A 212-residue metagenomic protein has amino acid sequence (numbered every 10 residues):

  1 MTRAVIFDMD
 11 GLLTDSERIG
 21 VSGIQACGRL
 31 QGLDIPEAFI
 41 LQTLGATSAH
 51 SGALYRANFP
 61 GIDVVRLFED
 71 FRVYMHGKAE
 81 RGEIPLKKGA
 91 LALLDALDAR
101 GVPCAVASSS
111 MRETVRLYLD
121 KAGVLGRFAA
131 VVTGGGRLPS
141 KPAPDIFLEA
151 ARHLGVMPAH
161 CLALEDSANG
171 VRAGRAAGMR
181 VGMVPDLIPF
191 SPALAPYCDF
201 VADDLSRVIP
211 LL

Functional and structural regions predicted by a protein language model:
M1-Q42: Active-site neighborhood of HAD-like aspartate-dependent phosphohydrolases
M1-R3, D95-D98, M111-L212: Asp-based, Mg2+/Mn2+-dependent phosphohydrolase catalytic module
L13, L86, C104-A107, A163-L164: Conserved SAM-binding loop
I19, A46-T47, P85-G89, S110 (+3 more regions): Short beta->alpha linker loops
C27-G28, T47-G61, Y118, A150-A151: Helix-loop "lid/cap" segments that line or gate small-molecule binding pockets
L54-A92, R100: Metal-dependent phosphoesterase signature
